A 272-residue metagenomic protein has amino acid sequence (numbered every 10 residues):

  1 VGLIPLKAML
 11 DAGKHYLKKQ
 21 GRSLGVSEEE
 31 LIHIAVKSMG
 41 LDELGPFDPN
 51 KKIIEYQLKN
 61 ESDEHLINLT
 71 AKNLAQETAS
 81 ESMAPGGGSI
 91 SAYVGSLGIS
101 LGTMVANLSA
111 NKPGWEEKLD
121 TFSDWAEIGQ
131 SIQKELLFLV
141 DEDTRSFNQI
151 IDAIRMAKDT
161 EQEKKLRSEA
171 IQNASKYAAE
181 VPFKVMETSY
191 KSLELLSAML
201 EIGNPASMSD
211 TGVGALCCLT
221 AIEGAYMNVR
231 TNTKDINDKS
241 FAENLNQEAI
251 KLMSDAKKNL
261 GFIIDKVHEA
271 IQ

Functional and structural regions predicted by a protein language model:
V1-L69: Long, contiguous binding/interaction regions
H65-P85: Short, hydrophobic/aliphatic alpha-helical segments
L74, S100-M104, S146, V185-L195 (+3 more regions): Amphipathic, well-ordered alpha-helical segments in soluble domains
T78-V105, A206-A225: Conserved phosphate/anionic-ligand binding catalytic regions in large, soluble enzymes, centered on
P113-M156, L252-S254, K258-G261: A structural-propensity feature for long, helix-poor, extended segments
I132-E135, R167, I171, S175-A178 (+1 more regions): Long, non-coiled-coil amphipathic alpha-helical linker/lever segments that couple catalytic cores to other domains
D143-L216, T220, N232: Amphipathic alpha-helical interface segments
S192, S207-V267: Preference for long, well-ordered alpha-helical segments
